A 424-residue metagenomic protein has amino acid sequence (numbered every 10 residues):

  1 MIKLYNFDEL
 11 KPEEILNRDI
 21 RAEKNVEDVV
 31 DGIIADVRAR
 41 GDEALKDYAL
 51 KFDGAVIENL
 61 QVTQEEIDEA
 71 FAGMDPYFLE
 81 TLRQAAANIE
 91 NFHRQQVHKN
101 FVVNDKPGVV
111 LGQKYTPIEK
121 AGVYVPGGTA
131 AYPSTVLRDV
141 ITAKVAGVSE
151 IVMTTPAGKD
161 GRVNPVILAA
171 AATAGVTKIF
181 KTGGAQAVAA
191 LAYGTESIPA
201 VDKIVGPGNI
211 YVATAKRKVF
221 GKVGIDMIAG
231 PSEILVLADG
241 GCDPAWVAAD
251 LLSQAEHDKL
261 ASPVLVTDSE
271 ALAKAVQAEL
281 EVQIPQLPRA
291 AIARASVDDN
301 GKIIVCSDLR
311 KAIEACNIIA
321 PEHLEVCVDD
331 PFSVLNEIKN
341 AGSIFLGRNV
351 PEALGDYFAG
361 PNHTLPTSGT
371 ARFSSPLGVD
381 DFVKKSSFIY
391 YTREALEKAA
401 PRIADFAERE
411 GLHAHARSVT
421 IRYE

Functional and structural regions predicted by a protein language model:
M1-E119: N-terminal Rossmann-like NAD(P)+-binding subdomain of aldehyde/semialdehyde dehydrogenases
I2-F7, K178-G183, I303-D308: Short acidic-hydrophobic, aromatic-tinged amphipathic segments that line or gate anion-handling sites
V103-A169: Conserved small-residue-rich beta-alpha loop and adjacent elements that most often cradle the phosphate/pyrophosphate
S149-K159, P263-S269, V276, G347: Short internal beta-strands
G175-S253, H257-S262: Conserved NAD(P)+-binding/catalytic subdomain of aldehyde/semialdehyde dehydrogenases
M227-D299, I303: A conserved active-site cap/scaffold subdomain adjacent to cofactor or substrate pockets
I318-E424: C-terminal core of ALDH-fold dehydrogenases
